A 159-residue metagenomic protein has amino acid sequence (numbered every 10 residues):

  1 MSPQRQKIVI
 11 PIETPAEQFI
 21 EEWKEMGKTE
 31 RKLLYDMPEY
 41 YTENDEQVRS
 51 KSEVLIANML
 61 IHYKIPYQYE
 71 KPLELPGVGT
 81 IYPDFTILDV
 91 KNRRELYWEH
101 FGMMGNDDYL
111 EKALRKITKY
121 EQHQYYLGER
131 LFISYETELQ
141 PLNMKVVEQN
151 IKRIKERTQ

Functional and structural regions predicted by a protein language model:
M1-I65: Solvent-exposed, charged helical/coil patches that constitute nucleic-acid or partner-interaction surfaces
E43-S50, N106-L110, T137: Short, charged/polar micro-motifs that form catalytic or ligand-binding hotspots
V48, I61, P66-K91: Active-site metal-binding core of divalent-cation-utilizing nuclease and nuclease-like domains
I65, R94, Y126-E129: Short glycine-/polar-rich loops that comprise or flank the Walker A/P-loop and associated switch/sensor motifs
L73-T80, N106-D107, T137-L142: Acidic-and-aromatic substrate-binding clefts and catalytic sites of carbohydrate-active enzymes
Y82-K116: Short beta-strand-loop-alpha-helix junction that forms the active-site gateway of nucleic-acid-processing nucleases
M104, E111-Y120, Q124-L127, E138: C-terminal structured domain segments
Q122-Q159: Basic, glycine-rich
